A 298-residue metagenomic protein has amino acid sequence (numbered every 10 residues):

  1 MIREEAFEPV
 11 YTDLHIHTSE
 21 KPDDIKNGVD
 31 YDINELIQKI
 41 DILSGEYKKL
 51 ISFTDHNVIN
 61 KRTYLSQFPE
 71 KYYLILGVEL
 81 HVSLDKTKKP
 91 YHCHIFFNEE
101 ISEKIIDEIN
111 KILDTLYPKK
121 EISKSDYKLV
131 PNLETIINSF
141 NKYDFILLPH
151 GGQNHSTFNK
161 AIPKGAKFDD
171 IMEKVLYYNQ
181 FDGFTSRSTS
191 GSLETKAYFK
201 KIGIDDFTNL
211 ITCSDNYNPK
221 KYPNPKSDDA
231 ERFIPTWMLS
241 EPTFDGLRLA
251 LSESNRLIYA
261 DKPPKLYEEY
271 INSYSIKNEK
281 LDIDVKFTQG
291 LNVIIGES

Functional and structural regions predicted by a protein language model:
M1-I42, Y47, N60-I75, V82-E103 (+1 more regions): Charged catalytic cores and adjacent phosphate/nucleic-acid-binding surfaces used for phosphate/nucleic-acid chemistry
I40-H56, I146-L148: Divalent metal-dependent hydrolysis catalytic cores, especially in the metallo-beta-lactamase
Y91, F97-F140: Binuclear metal-dependent hydrolase catalytic cores centered on His/Asp/Glu-rich metal-binding motifs
K124-K167, D182: Hydrophobic, aromatic-enriched interface-forming segments
